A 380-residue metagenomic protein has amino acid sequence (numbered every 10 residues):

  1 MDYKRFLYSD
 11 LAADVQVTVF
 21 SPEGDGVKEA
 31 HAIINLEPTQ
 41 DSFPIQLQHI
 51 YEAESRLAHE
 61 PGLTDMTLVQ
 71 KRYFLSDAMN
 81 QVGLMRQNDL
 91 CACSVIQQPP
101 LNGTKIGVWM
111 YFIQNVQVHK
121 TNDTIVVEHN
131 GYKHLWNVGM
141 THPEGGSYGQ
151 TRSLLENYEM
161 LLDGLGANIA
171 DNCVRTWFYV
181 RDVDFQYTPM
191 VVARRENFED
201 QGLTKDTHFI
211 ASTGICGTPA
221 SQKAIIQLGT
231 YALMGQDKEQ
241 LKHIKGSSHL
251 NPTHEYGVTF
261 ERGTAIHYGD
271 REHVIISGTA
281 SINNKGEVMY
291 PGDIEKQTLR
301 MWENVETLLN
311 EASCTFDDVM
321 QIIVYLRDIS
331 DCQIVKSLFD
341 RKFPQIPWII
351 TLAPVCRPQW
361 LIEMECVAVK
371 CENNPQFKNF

Functional and structural regions predicted by a protein language model:
M1-M320, Y325-F380: N-terminal presequence-like segments and the immediate start of the first folded domain
